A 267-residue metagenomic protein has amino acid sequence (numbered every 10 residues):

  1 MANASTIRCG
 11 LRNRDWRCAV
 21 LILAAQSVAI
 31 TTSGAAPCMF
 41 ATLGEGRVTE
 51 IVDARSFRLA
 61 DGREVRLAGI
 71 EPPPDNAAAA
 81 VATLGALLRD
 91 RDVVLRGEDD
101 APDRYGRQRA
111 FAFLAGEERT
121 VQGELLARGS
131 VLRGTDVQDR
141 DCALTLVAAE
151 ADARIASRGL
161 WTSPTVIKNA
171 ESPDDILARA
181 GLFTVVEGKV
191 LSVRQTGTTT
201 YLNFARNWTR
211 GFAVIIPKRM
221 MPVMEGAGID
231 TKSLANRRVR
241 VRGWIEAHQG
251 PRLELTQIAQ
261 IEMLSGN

Functional and structural regions predicted by a protein language model:
A2-T6, I30-N267: Small beta-barrel nucleic-acid-binding modules, primarily SNase/OB-fold domains and secondarily Tudor-like barrels
A4-V20: Bacterial N-terminal signal peptides that target proteins for export
N13, L23-A25, G69-P72: Generic detector of low-complexity/intrinsically disordered segments and short hydrophobic N-terminal stretches
C18-A29: Bacterial N-terminal signal peptides
